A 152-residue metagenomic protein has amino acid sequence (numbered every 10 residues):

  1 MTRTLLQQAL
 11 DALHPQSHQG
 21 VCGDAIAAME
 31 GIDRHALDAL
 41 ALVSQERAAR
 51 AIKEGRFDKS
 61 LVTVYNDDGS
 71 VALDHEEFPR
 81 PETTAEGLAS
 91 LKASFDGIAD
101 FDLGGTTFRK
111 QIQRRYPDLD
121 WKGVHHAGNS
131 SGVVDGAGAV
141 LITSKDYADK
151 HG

Functional and structural regions predicted by a protein language model:
M1-I26, E30: Flexible glycine-/small-residue-enriched beta->alpha junction loops that bind anionic phosphate/pyrophosphate groups
L5-L10, K145-H151: Short, functional N-terminal and low-complexity linear motifs
H18, C22, I32, A36-A39 (+1 more regions): An amphipathic alpha-helix/helix-turn recognition signal
I26, E30-G31, A148-G152: Phosphate/pyrophosphate-binding loops at sites that engage ATP/ADP/AMP, CoA/4′-phosphopantetheine, polyphosphate
A36-K150: N-terminal extracellular/periplasmic Venus flytrap/periplasmic-binding protein-like
